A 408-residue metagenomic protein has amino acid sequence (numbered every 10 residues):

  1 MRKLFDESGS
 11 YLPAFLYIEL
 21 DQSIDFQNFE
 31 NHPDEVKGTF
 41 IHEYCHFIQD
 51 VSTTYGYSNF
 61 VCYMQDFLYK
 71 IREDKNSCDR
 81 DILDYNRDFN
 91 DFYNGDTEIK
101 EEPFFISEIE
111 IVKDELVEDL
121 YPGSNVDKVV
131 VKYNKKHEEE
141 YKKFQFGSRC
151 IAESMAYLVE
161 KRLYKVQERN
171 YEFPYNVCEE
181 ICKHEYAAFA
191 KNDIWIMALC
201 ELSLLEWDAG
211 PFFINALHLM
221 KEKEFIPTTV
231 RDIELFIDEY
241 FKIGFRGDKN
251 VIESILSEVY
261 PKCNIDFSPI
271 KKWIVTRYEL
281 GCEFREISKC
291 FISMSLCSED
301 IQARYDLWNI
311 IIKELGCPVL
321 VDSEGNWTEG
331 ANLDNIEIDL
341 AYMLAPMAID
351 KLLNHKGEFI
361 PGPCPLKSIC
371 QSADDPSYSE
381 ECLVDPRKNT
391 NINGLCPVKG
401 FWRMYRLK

Functional and structural regions predicted by a protein language model:
M1-Y55, M64-Q65, R169, F173-K408: Non-catalytic terminal regions of proteins
Y17-I18, L120-K136: Active-site-adjacent bridging/hinge elements
E30-D34, D50-F92, N134-E138: Post-HEXXH active-site segment of zinc metalloproteases
N31, E35, K143-C150: Short, solvent-exposed segments of well-ordered alpha helices
K70-G123, K313: Low-complexity, serine/threonine/proline-enriched polar segments
I111-L120, E139-S148, Y157, R169-N170: Cation-handling catalytic/transport regions enriched in His/Asp/Glu
K128-F144, K165-V166: A long, hydrophobic alpha-helical segment
R149-Y164: An active-site-proximal "capping" alpha-helix that borders the catalytic cofactor pocket
